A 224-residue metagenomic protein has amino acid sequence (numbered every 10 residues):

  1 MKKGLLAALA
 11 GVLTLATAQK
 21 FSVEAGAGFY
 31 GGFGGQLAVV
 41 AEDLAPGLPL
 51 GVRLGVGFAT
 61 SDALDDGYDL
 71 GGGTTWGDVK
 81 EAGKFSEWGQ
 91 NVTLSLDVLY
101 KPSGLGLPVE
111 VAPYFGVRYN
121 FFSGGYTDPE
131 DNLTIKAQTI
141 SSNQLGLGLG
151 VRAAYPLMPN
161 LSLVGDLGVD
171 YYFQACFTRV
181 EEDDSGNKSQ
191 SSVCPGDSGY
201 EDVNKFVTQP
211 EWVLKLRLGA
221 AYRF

Functional and structural regions predicted by a protein language model:
M1-K20: Cleavable N-terminal export/targeting peptides
V23-L37, P46, L107, P210-E211: Solvent-exposed loop/turn segments connecting transmembrane beta-strands in outer-membrane beta-barrel proteins
A38-L147, Y155-L157, Y222: Gram-negative (and chloroplast) outer-membrane scaffold detector with strong preference for beta-barrel transmembrane
T60-G67, G168-S185: Short, solvent-exposed beta-strand-terminating loops
T74, D78, L133-I135, T178-T208: Primarily recognizes Gram-negative and organellar outer-membrane beta-barrels
S162-D166: Conserved active-site loop/cleft motifs that coordinate metal ions or position small ligands
Q209-F224: Outer-membrane beta-barrel "beta-signal"
